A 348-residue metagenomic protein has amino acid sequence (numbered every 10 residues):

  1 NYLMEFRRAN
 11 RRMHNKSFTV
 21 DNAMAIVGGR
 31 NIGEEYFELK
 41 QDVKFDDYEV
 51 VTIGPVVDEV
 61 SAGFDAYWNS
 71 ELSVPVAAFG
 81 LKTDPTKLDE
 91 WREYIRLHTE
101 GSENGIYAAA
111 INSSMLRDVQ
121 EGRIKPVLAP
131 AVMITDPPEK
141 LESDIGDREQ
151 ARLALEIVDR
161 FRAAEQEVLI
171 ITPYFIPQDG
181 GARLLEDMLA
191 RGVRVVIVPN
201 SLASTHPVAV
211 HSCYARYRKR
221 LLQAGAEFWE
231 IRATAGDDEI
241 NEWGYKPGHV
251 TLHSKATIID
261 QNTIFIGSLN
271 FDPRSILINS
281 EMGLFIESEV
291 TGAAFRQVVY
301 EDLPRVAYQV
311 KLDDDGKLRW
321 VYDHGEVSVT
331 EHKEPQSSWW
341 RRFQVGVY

Functional and structural regions predicted by a protein language model:
N1-K16, V20-Y348: Charged, low-complexity intrinsically disordered terminal segments
